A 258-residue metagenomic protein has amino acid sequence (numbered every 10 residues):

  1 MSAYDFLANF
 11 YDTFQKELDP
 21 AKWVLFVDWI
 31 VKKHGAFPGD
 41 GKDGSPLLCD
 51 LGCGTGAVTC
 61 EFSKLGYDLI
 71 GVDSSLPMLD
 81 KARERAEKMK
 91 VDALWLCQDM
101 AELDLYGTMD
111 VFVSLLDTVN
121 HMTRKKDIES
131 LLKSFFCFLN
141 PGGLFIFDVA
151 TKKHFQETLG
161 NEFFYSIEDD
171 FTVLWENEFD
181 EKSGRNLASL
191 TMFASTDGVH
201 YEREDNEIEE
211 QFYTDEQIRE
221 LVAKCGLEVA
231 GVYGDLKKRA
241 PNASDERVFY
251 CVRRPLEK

Functional and structural regions predicted by a protein language model:
M1-G44: Conserved class I S-adenosyl-L-methionine
D43-G52: Conserved class I S-adenosyl-L-methionine
C49, G56-E102: Class I SAM-dependent methyltransferase SAM/SAH-binding core
D104-V111: A short acidic, Gly/Pro-enriched loop at the edge of an enzyme's catalytic core that lines a small-molecule cofactor
L115-D117: Residues lining the SAM
E129-P141: A short glycine-rich, Lys/Arg-flanked "PGG" loop and its adjoining helix->strand segment in the class I
I146-R219: SAM-dependent methyltransferase
E209, Y213-K258: C-terminal lobe and adjacent flexible extensions of AdoMet/dcAdoMet transferase-like proteins
